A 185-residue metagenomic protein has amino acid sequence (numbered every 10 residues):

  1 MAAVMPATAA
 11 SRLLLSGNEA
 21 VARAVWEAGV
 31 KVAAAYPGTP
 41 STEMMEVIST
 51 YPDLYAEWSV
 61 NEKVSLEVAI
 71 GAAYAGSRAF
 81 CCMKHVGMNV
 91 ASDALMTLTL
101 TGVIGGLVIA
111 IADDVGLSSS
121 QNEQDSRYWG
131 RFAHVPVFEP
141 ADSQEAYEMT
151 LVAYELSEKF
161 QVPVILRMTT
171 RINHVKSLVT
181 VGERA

Functional and structural regions predicted by a protein language model:
M1-T150, T169-I172, A185: Thiamine diphosphate
F160-A185: Conformationally flexible catalytic loops at phosphate/diphosphate-handling active centers
